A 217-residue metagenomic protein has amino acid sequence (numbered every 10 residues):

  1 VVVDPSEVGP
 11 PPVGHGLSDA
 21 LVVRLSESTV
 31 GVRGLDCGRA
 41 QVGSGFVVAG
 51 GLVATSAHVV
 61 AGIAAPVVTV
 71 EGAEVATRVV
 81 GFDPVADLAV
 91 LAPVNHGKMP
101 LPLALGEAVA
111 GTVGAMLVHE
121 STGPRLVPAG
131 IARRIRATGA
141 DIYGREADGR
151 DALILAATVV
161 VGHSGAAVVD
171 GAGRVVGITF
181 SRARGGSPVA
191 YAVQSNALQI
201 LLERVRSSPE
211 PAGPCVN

Functional and structural regions predicted by a protein language model:
V1-V47, V53, A57-V59, A65 (+1 more regions): N-terminal activation segment of mature serine protease catalytic domains
V22-R24, V80-D87, I135-L153, R204-V205: Gly/Ser-enriched beta-turn/beta-hairpin loop segments
G38-V42, A49-L126, S208-G213: Conserved active-site neighborhood of the chymotrypsin/trypsin-like protease fold
G45-V47, T77-V79, I131-A132, V168: Conserved hydrophobic positions within beta-strands
F46, T158-I178: Catalytic nucleophile loop of clan PA
P100-D151, V159-H163, T179-A190: Flexible, gly/ser-rich surface segments that form the specificity/activation loops bordering the active-site cleft
D170-N217: C-terminal subregion of chymotrypsin/trypsin-like serine protease catalytic domains
